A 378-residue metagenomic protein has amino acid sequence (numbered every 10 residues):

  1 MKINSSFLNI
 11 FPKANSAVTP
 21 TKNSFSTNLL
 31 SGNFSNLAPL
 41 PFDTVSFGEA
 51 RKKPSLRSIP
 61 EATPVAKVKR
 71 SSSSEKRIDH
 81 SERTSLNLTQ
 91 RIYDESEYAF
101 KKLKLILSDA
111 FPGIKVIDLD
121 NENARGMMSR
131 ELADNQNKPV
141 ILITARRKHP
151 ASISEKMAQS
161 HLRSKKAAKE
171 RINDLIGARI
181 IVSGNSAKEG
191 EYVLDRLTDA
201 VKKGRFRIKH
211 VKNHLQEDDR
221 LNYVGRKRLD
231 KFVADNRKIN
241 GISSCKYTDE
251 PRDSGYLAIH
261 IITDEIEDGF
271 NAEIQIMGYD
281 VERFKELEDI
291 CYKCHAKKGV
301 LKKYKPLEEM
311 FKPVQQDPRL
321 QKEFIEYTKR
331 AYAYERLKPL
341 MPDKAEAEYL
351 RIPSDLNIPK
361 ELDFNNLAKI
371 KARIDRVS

Functional and structural regions predicted by a protein language model:
M1-S73, D375-S378: Non-Sec secretion/translocation targeting segments of pathogen effectors
N4, F25-S26, N33-N36, K52 (+5 more regions): Terminal low-complexity, poorly structured segments
N9, L30-S31, A38-P41, R57 (+9 more regions): Compositionally biased amphipathic helical and low-complexity segments enriched in hydrophobic
P12, T21, A50-K52, L56 (+8 more regions): Short, intrinsically disordered low-complexity segments
E75-H161, R171-L175: Intrinsically disordered, low-complexity polar/charged tails and linkers
R163-K165: Active-site-adjacent structural elements in folded domains
A167-V377: Long beta-strand-rich cores associated with HINT superfamily self-processing modules
